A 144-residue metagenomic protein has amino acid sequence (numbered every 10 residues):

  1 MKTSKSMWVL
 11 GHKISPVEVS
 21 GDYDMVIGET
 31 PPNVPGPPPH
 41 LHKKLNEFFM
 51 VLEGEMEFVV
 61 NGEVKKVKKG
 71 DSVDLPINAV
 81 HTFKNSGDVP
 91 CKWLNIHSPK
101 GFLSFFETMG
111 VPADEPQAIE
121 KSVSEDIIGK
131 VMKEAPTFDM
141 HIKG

Functional and structural regions predicted by a protein language model:
M1-T3, K143-G144: Basic/polar N-terminal segments that are highly enriched at the extreme N-terminus, encompassing both cleavable
T3-P39, L45-N46: A short glycine-rich, His/Asp/Glu-containing loop-to-beta-strand
G21, I77-L103: Ligand-binding loop in jelly-roll beta-barrel domains
I27-P31, L41-V59, I96-S98: Short, conserved beta-strand element in jelly-roll/cupin
F48, E55-E57, V64, V80 (+1 more regions): Structural motif
G62-V80: Short acidic-glycine-tyrosine-enriched beta hairpin
M109-G144: Acidic/histidine-enriched, glycine/proline-rich intrinsically disordered or flexible terminal extensions
